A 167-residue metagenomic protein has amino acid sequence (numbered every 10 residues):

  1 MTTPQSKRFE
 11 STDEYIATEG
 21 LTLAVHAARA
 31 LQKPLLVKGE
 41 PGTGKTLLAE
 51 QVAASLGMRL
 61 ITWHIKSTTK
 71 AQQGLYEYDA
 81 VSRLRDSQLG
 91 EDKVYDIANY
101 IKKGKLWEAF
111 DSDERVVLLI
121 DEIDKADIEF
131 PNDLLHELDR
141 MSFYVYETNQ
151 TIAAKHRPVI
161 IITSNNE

Functional and structural regions predicted by a protein language model:
M1-E167: AAA+ P-loop NTPase catalytic core and its hallmark functional loops
